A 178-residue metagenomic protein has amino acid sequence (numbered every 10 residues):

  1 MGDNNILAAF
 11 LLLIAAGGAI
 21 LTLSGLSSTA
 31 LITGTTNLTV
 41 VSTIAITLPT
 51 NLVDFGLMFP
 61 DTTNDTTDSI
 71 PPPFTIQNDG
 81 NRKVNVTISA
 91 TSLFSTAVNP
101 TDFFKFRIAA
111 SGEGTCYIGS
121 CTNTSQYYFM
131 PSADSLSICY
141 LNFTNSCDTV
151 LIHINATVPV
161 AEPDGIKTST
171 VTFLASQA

Functional and structural regions predicted by a protein language model:
N4-L11, A16-N64, Q77, V98-T115 (+3 more regions): Short, polar/proline-rich extracytoplasmic segments that appear immediately after membrane translocation
T47-P49, R82-A90: Short, hydrophobic/aromatic beta-strand segments
P60-T67, T124-S137, L141-T149: Solvent-exposed, conformationally flexible loop/turn segments
S69-I76: Core beta-strand segments of extracellular beta-sandwich domains
I76-R82: Functional cleft and adjacent loop/helix regions within the main domain that mediate ligand binding or catalysis
T91-A133: A surface/secretory-pathway sequence property marking extracellular, secreted, or lumenal proteins enriched
I152-V160: Short, hydrophobic beta-strand segments
